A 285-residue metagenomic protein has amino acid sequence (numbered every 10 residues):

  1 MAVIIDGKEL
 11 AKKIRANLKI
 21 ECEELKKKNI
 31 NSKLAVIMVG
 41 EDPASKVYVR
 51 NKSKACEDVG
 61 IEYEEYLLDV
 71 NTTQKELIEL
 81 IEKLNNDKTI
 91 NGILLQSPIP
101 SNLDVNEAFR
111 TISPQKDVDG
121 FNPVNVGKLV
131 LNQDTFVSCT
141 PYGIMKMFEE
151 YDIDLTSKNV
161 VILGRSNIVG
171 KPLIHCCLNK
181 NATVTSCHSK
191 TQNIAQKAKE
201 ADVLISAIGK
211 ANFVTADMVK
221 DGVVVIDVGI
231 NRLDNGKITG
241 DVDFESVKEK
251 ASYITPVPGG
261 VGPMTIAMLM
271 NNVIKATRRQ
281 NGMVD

Functional and structural regions predicted by a protein language model:
M1-I30: Positively charged, low-complexity intrinsically disordered leader regions
S32-G40: Short beta-strand segments enriched in small/hydrophobic residues
V39-S53, T135-V224, K237-E245: Glycine-rich phosphate/diphosphate-binding loop of Rossmann-like nucleotide-binding domains
C56-V70, V184-S186: Short beta-strand elements in bilobed, periplasmic/extracellular small-molecule ligand-binding domains
E76-K88: Short, well-structured alpha-helical segments in soluble
L94-L155: Anion-binding alpha/beta catalytic cores of soluble intermediary-metabolism enzymes, centered on
P98, I208-K210, G229-I230: Short glycine-/small-residue-rich Rossmann-like dinucleotide-binding loops
N106-N122, V126, G229-Q280: Rossmann-fold NAD(P)-binding glycine/threonine-rich loop
